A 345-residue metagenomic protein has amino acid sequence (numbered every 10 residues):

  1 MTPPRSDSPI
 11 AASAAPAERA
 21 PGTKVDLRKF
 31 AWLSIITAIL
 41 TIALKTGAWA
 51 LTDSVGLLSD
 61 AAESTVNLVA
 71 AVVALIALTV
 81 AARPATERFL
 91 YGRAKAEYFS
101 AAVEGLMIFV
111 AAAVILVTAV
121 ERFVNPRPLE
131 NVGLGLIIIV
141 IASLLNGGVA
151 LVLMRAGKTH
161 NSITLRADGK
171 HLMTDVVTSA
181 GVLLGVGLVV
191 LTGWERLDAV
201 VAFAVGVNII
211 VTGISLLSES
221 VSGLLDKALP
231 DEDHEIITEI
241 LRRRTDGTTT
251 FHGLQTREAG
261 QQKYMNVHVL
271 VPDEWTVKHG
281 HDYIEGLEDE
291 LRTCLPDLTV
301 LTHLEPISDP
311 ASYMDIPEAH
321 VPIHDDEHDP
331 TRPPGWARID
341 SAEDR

Functional and structural regions predicted by a protein language model:
T2-I36, L44, A50-R345: Alpha-helical transmembrane segments and adjacent TM-loop junctions that form the membrane-embedded core of multi-pass
